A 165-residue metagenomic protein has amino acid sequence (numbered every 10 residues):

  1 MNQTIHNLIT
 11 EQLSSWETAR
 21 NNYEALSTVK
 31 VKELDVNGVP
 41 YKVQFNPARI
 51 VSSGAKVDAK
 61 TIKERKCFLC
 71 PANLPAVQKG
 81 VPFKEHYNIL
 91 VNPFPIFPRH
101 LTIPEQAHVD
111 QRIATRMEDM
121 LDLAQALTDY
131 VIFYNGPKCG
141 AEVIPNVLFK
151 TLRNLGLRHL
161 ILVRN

Functional and structural regions predicted by a protein language model:
M1-L123, Y130-C139, N154-N165: Active-site microenvironments that recognize anionic phosphate/pyrophosphate groups
V143-N146: Short glycine/proline-enriched turns and hinge-like loops at secondary-structure junctions
